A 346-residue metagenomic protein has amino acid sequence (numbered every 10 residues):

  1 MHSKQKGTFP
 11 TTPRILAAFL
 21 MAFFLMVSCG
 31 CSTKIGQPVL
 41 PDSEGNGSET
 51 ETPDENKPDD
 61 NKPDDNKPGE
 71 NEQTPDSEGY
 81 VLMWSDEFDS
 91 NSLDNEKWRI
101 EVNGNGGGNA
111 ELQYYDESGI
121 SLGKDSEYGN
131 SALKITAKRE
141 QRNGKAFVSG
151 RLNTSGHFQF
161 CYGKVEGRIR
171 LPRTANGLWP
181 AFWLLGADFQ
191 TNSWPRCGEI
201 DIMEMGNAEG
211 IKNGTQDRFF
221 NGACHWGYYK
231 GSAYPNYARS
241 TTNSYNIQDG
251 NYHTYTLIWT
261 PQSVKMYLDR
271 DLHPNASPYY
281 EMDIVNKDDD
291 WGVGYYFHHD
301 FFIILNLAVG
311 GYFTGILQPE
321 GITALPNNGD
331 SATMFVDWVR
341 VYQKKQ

Functional and structural regions predicted by a protein language model:
M1-T12: N-terminal secretory signal peptides that target proteins for export/translocation
G7, A17, M21-A22, D86 (+1 more regions): Short non-domain terminal segments
R14-G30: Sec-dependent N-terminal signal peptides of Gram-positive bacterial secreted proteins and lipoproteins
L25-G79: Bacterial Sec-dependent N-terminal signal peptides
T33-I35, K67-Q346: GH16 jelly-roll
